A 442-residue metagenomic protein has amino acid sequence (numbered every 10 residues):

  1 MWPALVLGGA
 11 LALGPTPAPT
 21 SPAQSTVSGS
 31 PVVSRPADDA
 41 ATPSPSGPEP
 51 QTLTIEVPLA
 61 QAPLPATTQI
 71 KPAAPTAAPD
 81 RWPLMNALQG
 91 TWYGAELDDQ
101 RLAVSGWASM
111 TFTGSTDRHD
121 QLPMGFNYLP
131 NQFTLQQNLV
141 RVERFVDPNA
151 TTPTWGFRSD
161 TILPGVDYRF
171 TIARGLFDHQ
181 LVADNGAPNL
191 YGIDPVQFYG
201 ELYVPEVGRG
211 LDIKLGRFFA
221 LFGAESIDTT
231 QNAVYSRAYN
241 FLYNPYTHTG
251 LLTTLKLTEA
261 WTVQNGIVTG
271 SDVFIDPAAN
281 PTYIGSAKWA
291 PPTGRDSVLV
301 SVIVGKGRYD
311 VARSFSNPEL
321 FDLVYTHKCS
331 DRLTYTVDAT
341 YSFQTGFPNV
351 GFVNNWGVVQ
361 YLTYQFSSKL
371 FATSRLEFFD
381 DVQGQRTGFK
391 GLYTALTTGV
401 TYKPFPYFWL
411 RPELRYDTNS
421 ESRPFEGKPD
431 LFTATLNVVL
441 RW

Functional and structural regions predicted by a protein language model:
W2, G14, D194-V196, F405 (+1 more regions): Hydrophobic alpha-helix-in-membranes signature
W2-M124: N-terminal periplasmic/intermembrane-space "pro-region" immediately following the signal or transit peptide
G90-T116, D120-G270, A279-I284, K288-S297 (+2 more regions): Outer membrane beta-barrel
N127, D167-F170, D178, V182-A187 (+2 more regions): Outer-membrane beta-barrel pore domains
P153, D276-N280, F315, G351-F352: Short glycine/proline-enriched turns and hinge-like loops at secondary-structure junctions
D272-F274: Inter-helical turn/loop segments and adjacent helix faces that build the functional surface of alpha-helical bundle
